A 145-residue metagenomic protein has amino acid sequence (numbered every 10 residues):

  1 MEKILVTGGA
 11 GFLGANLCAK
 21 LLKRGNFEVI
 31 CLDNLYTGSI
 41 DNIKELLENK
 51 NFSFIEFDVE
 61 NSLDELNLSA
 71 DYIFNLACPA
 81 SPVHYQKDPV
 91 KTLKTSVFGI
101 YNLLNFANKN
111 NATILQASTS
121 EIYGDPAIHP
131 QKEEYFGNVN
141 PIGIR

Functional and structural regions predicted by a protein language model:
M1-R145: N-terminal Rossmann-like NAD(P)+-binding domain of SDR-like oxidoreductases, especially those catalyzing
